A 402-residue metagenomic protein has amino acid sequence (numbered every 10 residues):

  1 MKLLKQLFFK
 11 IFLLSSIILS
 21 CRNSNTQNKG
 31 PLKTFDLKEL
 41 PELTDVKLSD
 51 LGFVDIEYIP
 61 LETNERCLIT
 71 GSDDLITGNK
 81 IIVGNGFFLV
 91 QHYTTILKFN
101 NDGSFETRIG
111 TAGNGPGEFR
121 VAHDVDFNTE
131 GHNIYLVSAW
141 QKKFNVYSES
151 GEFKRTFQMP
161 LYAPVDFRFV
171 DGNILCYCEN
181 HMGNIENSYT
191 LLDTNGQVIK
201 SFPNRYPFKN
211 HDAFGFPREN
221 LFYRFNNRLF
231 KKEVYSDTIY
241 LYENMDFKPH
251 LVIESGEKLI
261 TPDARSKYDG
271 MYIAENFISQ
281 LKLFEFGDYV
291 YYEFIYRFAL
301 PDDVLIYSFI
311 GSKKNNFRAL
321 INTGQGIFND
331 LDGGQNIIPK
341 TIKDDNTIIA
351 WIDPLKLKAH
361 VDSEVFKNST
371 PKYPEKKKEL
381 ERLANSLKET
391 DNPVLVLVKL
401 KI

Functional and structural regions predicted by a protein language model:
Q27-N64: Blade/loop signatures of beta-propeller domains
E57-T94: Beta-strand-rich domains and repeat architectures in extracellular enzymes and scaffolds, especially beta-propellers
E65, G110-G117, Q158-V165, R205-K209 (+2 more regions): Short coil/turn segments at the loop-to-beta-strand junctions that recur within blades of beta-propeller repeat folds
E65-I69, S104-G131: Blade-loop segments of beta-propeller domains
T77-K80, R120-V125, Y162-R168, A213-E219 (+2 more regions): Repeated scaffold domains used in trafficking and secretory/extracellular systems, primarily beta-propellers
G86-H92, H132-S138, G172-N180, R224-E233 (+3 more regions): Short beta-strand elements that form the blades of beta-propeller/WD-repeat-like and other beta-sheet-rich scaffold
A122, A139-G172, C176-I185, F202-K209: Asp-box/WD-like beta-propeller blade repeats and closely related beta-sheet repeat scaffolds
L251-G270, K314-K343: Conserved blade-ending motifs and adjacent loop-strand segments that build the rim/top face of beta-propeller domains
